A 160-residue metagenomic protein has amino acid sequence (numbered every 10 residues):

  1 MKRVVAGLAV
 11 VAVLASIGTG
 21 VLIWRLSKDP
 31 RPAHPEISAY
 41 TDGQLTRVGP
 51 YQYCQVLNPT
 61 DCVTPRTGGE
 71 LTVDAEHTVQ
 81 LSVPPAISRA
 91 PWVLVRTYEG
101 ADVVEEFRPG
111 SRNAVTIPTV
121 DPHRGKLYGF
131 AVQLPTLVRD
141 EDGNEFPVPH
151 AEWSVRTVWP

Functional and structural regions predicted by a protein language model:
M1, D42-T46, L57: Short acidic/polar alpha-helix capping motifs at helix-coil junctions
K2-L22: Hydrophobic membrane-insertion alpha-helices, especially the h-region of bacterial N-terminal signal peptides
G20-A33: Hydrophobic single-pass membrane-insertion segments
D29-R31, Y40, P65, V73 (+4 more regions): A generic structural signal for short, solvent-exposed coil/turn residues that cap or connect secondary-structure
P32-S38, E70-Q80, Q133-R139: Short secondary-structure boundary segments
P32-Y51: Short extracytoplasmic/periplasmic juxtamembrane "stem" segments immediately C-terminal to an N-terminal membrane anchor
G49-E99: Extracytoplasmic/periplasmic/luminal assembly and interaction segments in envelope/secretory/respiratory proteins
Q80, P84, V93-P160: Extracytosolic low-complexity repeat regions of secreted or lipid-anchored proteins
